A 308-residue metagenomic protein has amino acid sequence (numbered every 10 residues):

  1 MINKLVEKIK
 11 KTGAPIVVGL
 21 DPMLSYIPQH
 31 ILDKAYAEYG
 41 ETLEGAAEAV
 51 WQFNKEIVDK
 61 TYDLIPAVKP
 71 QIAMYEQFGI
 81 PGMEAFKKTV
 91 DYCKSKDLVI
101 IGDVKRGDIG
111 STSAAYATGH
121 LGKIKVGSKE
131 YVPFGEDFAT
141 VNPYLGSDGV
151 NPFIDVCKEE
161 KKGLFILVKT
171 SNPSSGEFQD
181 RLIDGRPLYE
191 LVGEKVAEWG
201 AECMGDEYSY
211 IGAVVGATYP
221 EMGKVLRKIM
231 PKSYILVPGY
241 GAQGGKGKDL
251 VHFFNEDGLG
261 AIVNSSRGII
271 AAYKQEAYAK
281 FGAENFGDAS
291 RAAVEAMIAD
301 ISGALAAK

Functional and structural regions predicted by a protein language model:
M1-K60, A279-F281: N-terminal glycine-rich anion-binding loop in soluble enzyme alpha/beta folds
V18, V68, D103, A139 (+2 more regions): Conserved, mostly hydrophobic/aromatic
G45-A46, K69-G82: Glycine-rich, proline-tolerant flexible connector loops at the mouths of alpha/beta enzymes
V58-L64, Y92-S95, I154-E159, R227-M230 (+1 more regions): Acidic (Asp/Glu)-rich catalytic clusters
I65, F134-D137, K158-L164, E207 (+2 more regions): Glycine-enriched alpha-helix->loop->beta-strand junction motifs that scaffold or abut catalytic
D108-I211: Conserved anion-binding
A217-N264, G268-Q275: A C-terminal functional module that forms or caps the active site or interfaces directly with catalytic machinery
L250-E256, A271-K308: C-terminal helical cap(s) of enzyme catalytic domains, especially alpha/beta-barrels
